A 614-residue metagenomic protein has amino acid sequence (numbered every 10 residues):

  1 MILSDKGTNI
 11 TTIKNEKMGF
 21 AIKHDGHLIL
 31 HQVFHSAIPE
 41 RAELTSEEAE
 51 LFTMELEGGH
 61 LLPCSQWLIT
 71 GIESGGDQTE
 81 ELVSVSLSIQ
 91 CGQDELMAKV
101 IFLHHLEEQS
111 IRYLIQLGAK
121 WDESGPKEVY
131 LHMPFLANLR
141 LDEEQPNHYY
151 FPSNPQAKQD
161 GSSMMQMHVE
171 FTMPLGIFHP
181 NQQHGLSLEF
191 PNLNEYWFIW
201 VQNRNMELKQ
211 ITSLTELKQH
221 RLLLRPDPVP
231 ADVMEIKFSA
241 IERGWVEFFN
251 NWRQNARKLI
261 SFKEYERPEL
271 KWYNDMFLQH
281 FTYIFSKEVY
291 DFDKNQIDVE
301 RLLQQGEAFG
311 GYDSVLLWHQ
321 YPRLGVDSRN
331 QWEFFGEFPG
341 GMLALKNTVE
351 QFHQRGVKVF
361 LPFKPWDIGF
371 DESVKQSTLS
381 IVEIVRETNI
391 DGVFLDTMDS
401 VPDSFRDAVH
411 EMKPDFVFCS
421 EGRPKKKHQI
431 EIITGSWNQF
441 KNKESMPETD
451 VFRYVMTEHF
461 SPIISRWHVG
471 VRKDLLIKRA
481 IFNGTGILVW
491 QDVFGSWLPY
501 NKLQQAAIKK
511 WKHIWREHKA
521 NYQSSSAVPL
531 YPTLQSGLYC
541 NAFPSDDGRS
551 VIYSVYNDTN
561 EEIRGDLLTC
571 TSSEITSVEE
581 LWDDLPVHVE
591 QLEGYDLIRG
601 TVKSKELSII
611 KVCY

Functional and structural regions predicted by a protein language model:
T12-S314, S496, Y500-W511: Carbohydrate-recognition beta-sandwich/jelly-roll modules in extracellular/periplasmic carbohydrate-active proteins
D122-V129, E562-G565, V587: Short acidic/proline- and small/hydrophobic-mixed sequence motifs that coincide with surface turns and coil-to-beta
P134-H148, C570-L585: Solvent-exposed beta-hairpin/edge-strand motifs
Q210-S213, S577-I598: Solvent-exposed beta-strand/loop surfaces of large extracellular or lumenal domains
P226-K237, I241, E411-E574: Active-site-proximal substrate-binding groove within the catalytic cores of carbohydrate-active enzymes
F281-Y283, D313-L317, V359-L361, G392-L395 (+3 more regions): Structural recognition of the beta-strand scaffold that forms the well-ordered cores of secreted hydrolase catalytic
Y321-L475, I481, F494, L498-Q504: Aromatic- and carboxylate-enriched substrate-binding clefts and catalytic-loop regions of carbohydrate-active enzymes
L592-Y614: C-terminal beta-strand-rich structural cap/linker in extracellular carbohydrate-active enzymes
